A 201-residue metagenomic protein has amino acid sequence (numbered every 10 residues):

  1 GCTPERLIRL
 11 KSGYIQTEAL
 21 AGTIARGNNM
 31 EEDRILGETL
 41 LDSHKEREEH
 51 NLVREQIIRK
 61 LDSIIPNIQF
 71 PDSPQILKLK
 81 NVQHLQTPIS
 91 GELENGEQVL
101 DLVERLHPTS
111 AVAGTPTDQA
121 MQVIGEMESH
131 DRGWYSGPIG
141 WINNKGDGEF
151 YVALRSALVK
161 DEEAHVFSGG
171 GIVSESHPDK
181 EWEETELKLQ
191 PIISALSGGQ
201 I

Functional and structural regions predicted by a protein language model:
G1-I15: SIR2/sirtuin-family catalytic core signature
T3-R6, T87-I201: Conserved hydrophobic core element of enzyme catalytic domains
L10-S12, R26-E32, E175-K180: A short, polar/proline- and glycine-enriched secondary-structure boundary/capping micro-motif
Q16-E126, S197: Contiguous alpha-helical scaffold segments within structured protein domains that host functional hotspots
